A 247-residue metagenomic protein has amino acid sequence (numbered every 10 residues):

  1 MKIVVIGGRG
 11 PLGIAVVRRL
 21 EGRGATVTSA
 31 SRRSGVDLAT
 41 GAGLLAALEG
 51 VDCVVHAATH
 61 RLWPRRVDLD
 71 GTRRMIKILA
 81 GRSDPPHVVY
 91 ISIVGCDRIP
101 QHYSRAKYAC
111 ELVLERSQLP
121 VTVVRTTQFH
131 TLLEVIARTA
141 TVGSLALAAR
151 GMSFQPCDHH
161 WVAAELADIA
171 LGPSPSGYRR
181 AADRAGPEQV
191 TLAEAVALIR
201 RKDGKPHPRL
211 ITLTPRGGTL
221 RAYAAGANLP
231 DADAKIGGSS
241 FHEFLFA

Functional and structural regions predicted by a protein language model:
M1-A25: N-terminal Rossmann NAD(P)H-binding glycine-rich loop of SDR-like oxidoreductase domains
A25-R82, I93-R98: NAD(P)H-binding glycine-rich loop region in Rossmannoid oxidoreductase-like domains and their noncatalytic homologs
V54, V162-L166, R184, L192-A195 (+1 more regions): Non-catalytic, hydrophobic alpha-helical segments
S92, D97, A109-T139: Conserved beta-loop-beta element that borders a ligand/cofactor-binding pocket
V121-T122, V135-W161, S176: A conserved pocket-lining segment of Rossmann-fold NAD(P)-dependent short-chain dehydrogenase/reductase
T131-A137, D168-A182, K205-P206: Glycine/proline-rich active-site loop of Rossmann-fold NAD(P)-dependent oxidoreductases
A148-M152, R180-V190, K202, P215: Glycine-rich Rossmann NAD(P)(H)-binding loop
Q189-A247: Mobile cap/lid helix-loop segments that border enzyme active or cofactor-binding sites and regulate substrate access
